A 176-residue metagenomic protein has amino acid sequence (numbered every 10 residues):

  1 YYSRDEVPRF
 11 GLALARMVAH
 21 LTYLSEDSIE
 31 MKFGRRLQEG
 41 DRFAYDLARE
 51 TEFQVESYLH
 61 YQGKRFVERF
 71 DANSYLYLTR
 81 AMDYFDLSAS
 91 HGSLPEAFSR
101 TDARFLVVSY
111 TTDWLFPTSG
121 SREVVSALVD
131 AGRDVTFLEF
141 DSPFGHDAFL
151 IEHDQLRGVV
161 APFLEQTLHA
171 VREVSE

Functional and structural regions predicted by a protein language model:
Y1-R65: Alpha/beta-hydrolase-fold enzymes
Y61-Q62, Y77-A97: Active-site nucleophile elbow and catalytic-triad environment of alpha/beta-hydrolase enzymes
R65, M82-D86, T111-F116: Acidic catalytic loop of the alpha/beta-hydrolase fold
N73-R80, G158: Feature representing long, continuous alpha-helical segments
S90-P95, P117-L128: Short alpha-helix in the alpha/beta-hydrolase fold that links the catalytic acid
F98-D102, L128-A131: Short, conserved loop/helix-junction motifs that constitute active-site signature segments in enzyme catalytic cores
T101, V107-S109: Short beta-strand/loop motif that positions the catalytic acidic residue of the alpha/beta-hydrolase fold
R122-V125, V129-E176: Catalytic active-site module of serine/aspartate enzymes centered on a nucleophile-bearing elbow/loop
